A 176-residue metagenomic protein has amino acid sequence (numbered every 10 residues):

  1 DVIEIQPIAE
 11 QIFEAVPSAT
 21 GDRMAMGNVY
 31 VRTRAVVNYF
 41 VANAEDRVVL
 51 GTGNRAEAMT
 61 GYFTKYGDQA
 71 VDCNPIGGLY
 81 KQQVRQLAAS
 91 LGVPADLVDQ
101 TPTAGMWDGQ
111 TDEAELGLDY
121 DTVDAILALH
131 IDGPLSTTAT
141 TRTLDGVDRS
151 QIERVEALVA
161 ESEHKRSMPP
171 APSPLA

Functional and structural regions predicted by a protein language model:
D1-E14, S18-V48, T52-R55, Y62-A176: ATP/NTP-dependent adenylation/nucleotidyl-transfer catalytic domains that generate, transfer, or process NMP-activated
